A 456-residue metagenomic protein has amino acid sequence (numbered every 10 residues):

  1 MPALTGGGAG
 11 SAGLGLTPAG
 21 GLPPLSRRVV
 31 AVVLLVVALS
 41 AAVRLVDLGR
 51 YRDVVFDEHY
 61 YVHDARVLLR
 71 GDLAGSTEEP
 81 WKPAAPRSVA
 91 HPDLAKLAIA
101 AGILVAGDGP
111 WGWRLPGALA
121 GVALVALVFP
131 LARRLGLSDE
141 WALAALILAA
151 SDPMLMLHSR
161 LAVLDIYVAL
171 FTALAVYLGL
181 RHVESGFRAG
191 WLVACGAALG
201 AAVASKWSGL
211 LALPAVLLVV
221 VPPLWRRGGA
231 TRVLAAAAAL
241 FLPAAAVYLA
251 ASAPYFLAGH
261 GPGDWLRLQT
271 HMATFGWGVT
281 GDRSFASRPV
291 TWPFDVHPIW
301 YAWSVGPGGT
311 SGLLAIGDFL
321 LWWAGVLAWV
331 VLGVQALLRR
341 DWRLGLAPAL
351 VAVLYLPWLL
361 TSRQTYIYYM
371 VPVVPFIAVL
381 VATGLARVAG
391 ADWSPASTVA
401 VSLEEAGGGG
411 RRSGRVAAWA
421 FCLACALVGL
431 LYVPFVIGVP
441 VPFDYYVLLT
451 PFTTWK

Functional and structural regions predicted by a protein language model:
P2-G7, L224, A235-A237, A244 (+3 more regions): Transmembrane helical bundles and short interhelical boundary loops of multi-pass, membrane-embedded
L4, T17, R134-G136, A175-L192 (+2 more regions): Membrane-interface transmembrane helices that cradle and orient dolichyl/undecaprenyl
T17, A212-A245, A250: Perimembrane helix-loop-helix junctions
V30, V36, V128-S151, L170 (+2 more regions): Transmembrane-helix signature of polytopic, membrane-embedded enzymes that assemble or transfer cell-envelope glycans
V43-D47, H59-L97, A101: Extracytosolic helix-loop segments that constitute the early lumenal/periplasmic catalytic or substrate-binding loops
V55, G117, M154-V168: Short acidic/glycine- and proline-prone juxtamembrane loop motifs at membrane-interface regions of multi-pass membrane
W111, L115-G136, L174, L178 (+1 more regions): Transmembrane-helix motifs of polytopic, lipid-linked glycan transferases
L127, Y167-S185, W191, C195-L199 (+1 more regions): Specific aromatic-rich, kink-prone transmembrane helix
